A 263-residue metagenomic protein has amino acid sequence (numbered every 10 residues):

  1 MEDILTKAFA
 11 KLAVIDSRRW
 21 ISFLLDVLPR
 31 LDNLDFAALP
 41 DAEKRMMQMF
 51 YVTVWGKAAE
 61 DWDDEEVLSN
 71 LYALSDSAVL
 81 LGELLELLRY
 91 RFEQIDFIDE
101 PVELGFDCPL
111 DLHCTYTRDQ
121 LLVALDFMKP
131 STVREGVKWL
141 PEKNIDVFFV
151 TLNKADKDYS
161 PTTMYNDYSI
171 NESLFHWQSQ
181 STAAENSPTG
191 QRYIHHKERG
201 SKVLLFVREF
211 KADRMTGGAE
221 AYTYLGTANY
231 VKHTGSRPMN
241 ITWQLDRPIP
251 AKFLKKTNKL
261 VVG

Functional and structural regions predicted by a protein language model:
M1-C114: C-terminal helical accessory/scaffold domains
M1-S22, L110-A221: Acidic, glycine-rich low-complexity segments with interspersed aromatic residues
P29, P40, P101, P109 (+5 more regions): Proline-rich intrinsically disordered, low-complexity coils
G56, G82, G105, G136 (+6 more regions): Residue-identity detector for glycine
V67-S69, A73, V147-V150, G263: Polar low-complexity intrinsically disordered regions
R214-G263: Compact mixed alphabeta submodule
